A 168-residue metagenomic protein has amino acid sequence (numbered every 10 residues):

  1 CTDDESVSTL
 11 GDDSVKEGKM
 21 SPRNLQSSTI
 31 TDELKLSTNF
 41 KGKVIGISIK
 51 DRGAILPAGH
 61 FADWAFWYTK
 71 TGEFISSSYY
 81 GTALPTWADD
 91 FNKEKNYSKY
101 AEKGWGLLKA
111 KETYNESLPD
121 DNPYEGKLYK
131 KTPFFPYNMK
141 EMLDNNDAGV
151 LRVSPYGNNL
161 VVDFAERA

Functional and structural regions predicted by a protein language model:
C1-A168: His/Asp/Glu-rich, glycine-adjacent segments that coordinate divalent cations and/or stabilize oxyanion chemistry on
